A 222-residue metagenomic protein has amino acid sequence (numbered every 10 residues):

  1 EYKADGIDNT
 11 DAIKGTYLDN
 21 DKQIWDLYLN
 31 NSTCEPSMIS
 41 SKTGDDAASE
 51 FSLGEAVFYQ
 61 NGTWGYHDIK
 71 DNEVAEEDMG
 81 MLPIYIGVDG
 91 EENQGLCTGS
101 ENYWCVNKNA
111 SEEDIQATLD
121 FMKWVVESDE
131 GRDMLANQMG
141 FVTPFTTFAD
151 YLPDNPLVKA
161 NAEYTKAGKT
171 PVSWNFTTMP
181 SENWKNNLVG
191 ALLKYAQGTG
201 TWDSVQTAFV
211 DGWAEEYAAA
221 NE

Functional and structural regions predicted by a protein language model:
E1-D8, E92-K108, N183-L193: Periplasmic solute-binding protein
Y2-S41: Glycine-centered hinge/linker elements that transmit conformational signals in sensory and ligand-binding systems
T33, D71-G140: Extracytoplasmic/periplasmic substrate-recognition and gating elements
M38-L53: Short helix-initiation/N-cap motifs at beta->coil->alpha
G44, N61-Y66, I84, S100-N102: Beta->alpha turn/N-cap motifs
A47-F51, G65-D68, T118, M122 (+2 more regions): Short, hydrophobic alpha-helical packing/hinge segments within bilobed ligand-binding/sensory domains
L53-N61: Alpha-to-beta junction loops
P83-I86, A136-N186, G190-K194, A219-E222: Long, aromatic- and glycine/proline-rich binding clefts that accommodate carbohydrate-like moieties
